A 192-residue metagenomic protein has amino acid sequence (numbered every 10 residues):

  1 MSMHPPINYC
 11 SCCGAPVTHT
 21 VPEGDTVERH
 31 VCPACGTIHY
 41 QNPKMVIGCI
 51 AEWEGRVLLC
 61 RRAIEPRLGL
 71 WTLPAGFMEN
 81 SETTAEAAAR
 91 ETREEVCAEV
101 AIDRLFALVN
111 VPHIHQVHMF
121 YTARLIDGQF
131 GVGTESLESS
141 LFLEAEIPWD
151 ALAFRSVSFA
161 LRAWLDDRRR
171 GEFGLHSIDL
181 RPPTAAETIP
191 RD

Functional and structural regions predicted by a protein language model:
S2-G48: Acidic, metal-coordinating catalytic segment for phosphate/diphosphate chemistry, firing primarily on the Nudix
Y9-C12, R29, I50, L59 (+2 more regions): Conserved hydrophobic/aromatic beta-strand scaffold that supports enzyme active sites
S11, T18, P33, L58 (+3 more regions): Nucleotide phosphate-binding site architecture
V27, N42-V46, E52-E54, P66-L68 (+3 more regions): Short connector loops at helix/strand junctions that flank enzyme active sites, especially segments positioning acidic
A34, R62, A75, A123 (+1 more regions): Active-site donor-binding loop signature of nucleotide-sugar glycosyltransferases
E52-E94: Conserved Nudix-box catalytic region and its N-terminal flanking loop in Nudix hydrolases and closely related
M78-A163, D167, E172-F173, E187-D192: Unchanged
S177-P183: Short, highly charged C-terminal tails/helix-capping segments
